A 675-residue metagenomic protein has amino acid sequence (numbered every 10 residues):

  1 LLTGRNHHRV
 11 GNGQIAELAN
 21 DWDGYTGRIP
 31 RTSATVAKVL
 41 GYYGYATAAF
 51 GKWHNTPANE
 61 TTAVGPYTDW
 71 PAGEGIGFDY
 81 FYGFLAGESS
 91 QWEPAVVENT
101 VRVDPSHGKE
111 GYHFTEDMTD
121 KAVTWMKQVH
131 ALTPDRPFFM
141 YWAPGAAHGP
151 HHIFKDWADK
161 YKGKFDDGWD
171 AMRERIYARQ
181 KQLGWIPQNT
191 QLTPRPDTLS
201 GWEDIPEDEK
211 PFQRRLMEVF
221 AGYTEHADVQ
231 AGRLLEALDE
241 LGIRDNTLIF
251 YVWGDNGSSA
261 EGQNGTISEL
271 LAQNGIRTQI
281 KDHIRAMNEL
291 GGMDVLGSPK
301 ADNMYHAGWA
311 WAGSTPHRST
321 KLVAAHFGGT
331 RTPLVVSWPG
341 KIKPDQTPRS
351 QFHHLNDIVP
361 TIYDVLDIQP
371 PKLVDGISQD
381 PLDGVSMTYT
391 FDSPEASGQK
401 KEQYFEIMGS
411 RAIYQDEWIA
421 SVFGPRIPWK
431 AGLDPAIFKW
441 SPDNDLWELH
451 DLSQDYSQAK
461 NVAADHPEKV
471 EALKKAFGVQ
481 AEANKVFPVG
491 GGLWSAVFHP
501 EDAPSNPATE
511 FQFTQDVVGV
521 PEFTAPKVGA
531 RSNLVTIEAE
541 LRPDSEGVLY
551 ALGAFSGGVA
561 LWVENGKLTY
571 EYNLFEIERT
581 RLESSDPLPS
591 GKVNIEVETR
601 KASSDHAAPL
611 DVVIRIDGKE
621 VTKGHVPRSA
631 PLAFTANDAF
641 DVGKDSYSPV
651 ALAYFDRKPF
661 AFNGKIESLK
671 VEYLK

Functional and structural regions predicted by a protein language model:
L1-D443, W447, Y456-K475, E510-F513 (+2 more regions): Formylglycine-dependent sulfatase
M140, L334-V336, I413, E448-H450 (+3 more regions): Short beta-strand motif preference
L192-R195, D375, K485-S495: Short, flexible loop/turn segments with low-complexity composition
D367, D392, Q454, G478-K485 (+3 more regions): Hydrophobic alpha-helix feature that most strongly marks membrane-spanning transmembrane helices and their immediate
G398, K474-G491: Bilobed periplasmic-binding protein-like "clamshell/Venus-flytrap" ligand-binding domains
S453, S457, G618-V621: Asp-box/BNR beta-propeller loop motif
P488-K675: Extracellular glycan-associated modules
